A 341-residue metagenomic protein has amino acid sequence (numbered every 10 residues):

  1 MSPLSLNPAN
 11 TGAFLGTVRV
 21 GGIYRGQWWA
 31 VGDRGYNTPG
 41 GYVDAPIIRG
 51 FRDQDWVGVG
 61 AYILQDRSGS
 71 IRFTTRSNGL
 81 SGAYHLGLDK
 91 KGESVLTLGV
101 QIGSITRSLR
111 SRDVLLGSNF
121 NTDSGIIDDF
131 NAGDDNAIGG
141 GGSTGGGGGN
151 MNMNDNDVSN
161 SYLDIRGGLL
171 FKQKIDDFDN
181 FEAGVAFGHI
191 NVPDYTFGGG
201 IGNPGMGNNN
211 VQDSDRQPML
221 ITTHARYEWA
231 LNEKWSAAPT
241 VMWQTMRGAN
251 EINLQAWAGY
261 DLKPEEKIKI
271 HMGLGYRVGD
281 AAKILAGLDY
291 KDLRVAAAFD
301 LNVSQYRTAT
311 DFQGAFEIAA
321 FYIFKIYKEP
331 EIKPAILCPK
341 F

Functional and structural regions predicted by a protein language model:
M1-F341: Subset of outer-membrane beta-barrel
